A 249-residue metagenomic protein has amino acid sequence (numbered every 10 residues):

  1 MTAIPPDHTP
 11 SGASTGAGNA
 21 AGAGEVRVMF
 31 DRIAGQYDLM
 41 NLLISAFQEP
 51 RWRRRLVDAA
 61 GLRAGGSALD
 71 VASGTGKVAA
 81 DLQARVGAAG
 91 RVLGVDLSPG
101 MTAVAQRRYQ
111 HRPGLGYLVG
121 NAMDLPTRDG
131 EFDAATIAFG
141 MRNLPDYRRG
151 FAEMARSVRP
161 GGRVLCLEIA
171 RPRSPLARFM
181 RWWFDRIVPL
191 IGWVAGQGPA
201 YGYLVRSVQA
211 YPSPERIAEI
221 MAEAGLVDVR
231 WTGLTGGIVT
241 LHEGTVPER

Functional and structural regions predicted by a protein language model:
A46-A64, D81: Conserved alpha-helix/loop element of class I SAM-dependent methyltransferases that forms part of the SAM/SAH-binding
S67-D124: Class I SAM-dependent methyltransferase SAM/SAH-binding core
G87, L144-P145, V158-R159: Helix-to-beta-strand junctions that scaffold the AdoMet/dcAdoMet cofactor pocket in Class I SAM-dependent enzymes
M123-A135: A short acidic, Gly/Pro-enriched loop at the edge of an enzyme's catalytic core that lines a small-molecule cofactor
D133-Y147: A short SAM/SAH-binding and catalytic strip from SAM-dependent methyltransferases
R148-R163: A short glycine-rich, Lys/Arg-flanked "PGG" loop and its adjoining helix->strand segment in the class I
L167, R171-I220, A224, R230: C-terminal alpha-helical "lid/dimerization" subdomain adjacent to the S-adenosyl-L-methionine
V227, G233-R249: Core SAM-dependent methyltransferase catalytic element
